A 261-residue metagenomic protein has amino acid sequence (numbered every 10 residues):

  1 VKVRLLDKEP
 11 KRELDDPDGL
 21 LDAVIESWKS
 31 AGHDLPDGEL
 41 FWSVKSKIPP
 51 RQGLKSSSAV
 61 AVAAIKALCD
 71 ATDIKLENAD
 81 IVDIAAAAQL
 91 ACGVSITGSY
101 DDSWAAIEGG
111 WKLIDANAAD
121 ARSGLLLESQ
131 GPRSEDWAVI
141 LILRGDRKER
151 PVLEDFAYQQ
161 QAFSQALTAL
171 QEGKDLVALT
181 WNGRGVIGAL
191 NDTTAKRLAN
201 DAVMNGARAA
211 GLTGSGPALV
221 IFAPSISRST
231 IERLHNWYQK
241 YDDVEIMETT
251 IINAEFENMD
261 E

Functional and structural regions predicted by a protein language model:
V1-Q52, K240, E248, N253-E261: ATP-binding N-lobe of GHMP and related small-molecule kinases
P17-D18, S58-A64, A157-Q159: Short acidic alpha-helix initiation/capping motifs at coil-to-helix transition points, especially at protein N-termini
G32-E39, L68-I84, T230-L234: Phosphate-handling active-site elements
L54-N78, I107: DPxDG-like acidic metal-binding loop motif
N78-V203, F222-E261: ATP-dependent small-molecule kinase catalytic core of the GHMP/sugar-kinase superfamily and closely related
A209-T213: Short beta-strand
S215-L219: Conserved glycine-rich beta-strand-loop-beta hairpin in the small C-terminal domain of fold type I
